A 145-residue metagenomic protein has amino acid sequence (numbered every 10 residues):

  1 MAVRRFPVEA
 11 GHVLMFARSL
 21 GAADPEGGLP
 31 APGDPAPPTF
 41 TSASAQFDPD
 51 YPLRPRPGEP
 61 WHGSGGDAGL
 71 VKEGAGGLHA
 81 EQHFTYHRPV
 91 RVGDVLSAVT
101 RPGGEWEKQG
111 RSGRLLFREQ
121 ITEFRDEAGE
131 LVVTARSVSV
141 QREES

Functional and structural regions predicted by a protein language model:
M1, E81-S145: HotDog/MaoC-like acyl-thioester-processing domains
M1-E81: Hot-dog-fold acyl-thioester-processing enzymes
